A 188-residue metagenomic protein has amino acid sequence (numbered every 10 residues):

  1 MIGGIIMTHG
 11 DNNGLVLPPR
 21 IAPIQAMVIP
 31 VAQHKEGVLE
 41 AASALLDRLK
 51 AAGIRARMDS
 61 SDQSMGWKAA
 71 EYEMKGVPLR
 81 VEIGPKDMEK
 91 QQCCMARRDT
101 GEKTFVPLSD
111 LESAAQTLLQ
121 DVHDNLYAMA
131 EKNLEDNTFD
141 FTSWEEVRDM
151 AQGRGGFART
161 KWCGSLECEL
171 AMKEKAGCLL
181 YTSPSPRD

Functional and structural regions predicted by a protein language model:
M1-S183, R187-D188: NTP/phosphate- and nucleic-acid-binding module
